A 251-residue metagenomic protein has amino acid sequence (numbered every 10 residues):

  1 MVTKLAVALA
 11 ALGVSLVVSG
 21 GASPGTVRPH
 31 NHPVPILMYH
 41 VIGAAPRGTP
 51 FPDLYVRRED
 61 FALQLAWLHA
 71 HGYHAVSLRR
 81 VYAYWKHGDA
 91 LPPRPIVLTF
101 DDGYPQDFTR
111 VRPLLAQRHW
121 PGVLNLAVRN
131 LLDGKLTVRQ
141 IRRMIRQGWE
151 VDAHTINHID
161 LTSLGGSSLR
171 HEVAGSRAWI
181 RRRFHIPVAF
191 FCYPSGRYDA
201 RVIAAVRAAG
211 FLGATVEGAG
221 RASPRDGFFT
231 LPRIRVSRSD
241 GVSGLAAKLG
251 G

Functional and structural regions predicted by a protein language model:
M1-L5: Positively charged n-region of N-terminal signal peptides that target proteins for export
A6-V17: Bacterial N-terminal signal peptides
G20-T99, Y104-R110, R142, R146 (+1 more regions): C-terminal active-site subregion of NodB/CE4 polysaccharide deacetylases
F108-V128: A short alpha/beta connector and helix-capping loop motif
L114-R118, V138-Q147: Catalytic-core regions built around general acid/base machinery
N125, H154, A214-E217: Short beta-strand and adjacent tight-turn residues that come in two discontinuous sequence segments and form the edges
V128-L132, P194-R197: Short histidine/acidic/glycine/proline-rich micro-motifs that form metal- and phosphate-coordinating active-site loops
E150: Aromatic-lined glycan-binding groove of carbohydrate-active enzymes
